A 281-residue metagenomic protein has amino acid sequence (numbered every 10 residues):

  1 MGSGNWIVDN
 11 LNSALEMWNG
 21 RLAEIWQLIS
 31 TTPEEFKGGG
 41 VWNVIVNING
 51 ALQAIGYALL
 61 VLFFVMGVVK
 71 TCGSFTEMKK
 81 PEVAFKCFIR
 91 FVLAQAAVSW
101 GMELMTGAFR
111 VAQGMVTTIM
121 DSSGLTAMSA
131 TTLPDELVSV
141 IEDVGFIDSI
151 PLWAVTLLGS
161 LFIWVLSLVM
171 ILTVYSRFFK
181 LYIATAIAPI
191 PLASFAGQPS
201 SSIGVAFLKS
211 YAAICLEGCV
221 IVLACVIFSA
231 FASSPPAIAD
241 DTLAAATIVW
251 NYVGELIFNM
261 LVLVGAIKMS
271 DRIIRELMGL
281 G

Functional and structural regions predicted by a protein language model:
M1-L11, P81-G101, G204-C215, S270: Alpha-helical transmembrane segments and their helix-start/interface "positive-inside/aromatic belt" motifs in integral
M1-L59: Binding/recognition "hotspot" determinant
N5, G39-G50, F75-C87, D148 (+6 more regions): Membrane-helix interfacial "entry" motifs
I48-I55, F91-Q95, L172, Y182 (+2 more regions): Loop-to-transmembrane-helix entry motif
A54-M66, L158, I163, L181: Hydrophobic alpha-helical transmembrane segments
L59-Q95, I187-S201: Hydrophobic transmembrane alpha-helix segments characteristic of membrane transport and insertion machinery
A94-I187, C225-M278: Non-cytosolic segments of integral membrane proteins
L192-K209, I273-G279: Alpha-helical transmembrane segments
